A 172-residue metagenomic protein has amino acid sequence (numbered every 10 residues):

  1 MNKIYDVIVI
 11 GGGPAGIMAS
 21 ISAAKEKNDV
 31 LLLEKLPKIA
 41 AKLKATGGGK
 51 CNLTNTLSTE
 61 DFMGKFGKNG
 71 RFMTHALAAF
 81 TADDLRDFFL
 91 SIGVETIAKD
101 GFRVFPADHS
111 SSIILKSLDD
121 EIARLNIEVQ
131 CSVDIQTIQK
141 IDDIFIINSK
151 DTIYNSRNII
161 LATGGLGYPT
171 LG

Functional and structural regions predicted by a protein language model:
N2-A15: Beta1/beta-strand and adjacent pyrophosphate-binding region of the FAD-binding site in flavoprotein oxidoreductases
I8, A24-G48: Glycine-rich FAD pyrophosphate-binding loop
G12, K35, G164: Cofactor-binding loop segments of dinucleotide-utilizing enzymes, especially the Rossmann-like FAD- and NAD(P)+-binding
A15, A19-A24: Small-residue (primarily alanine) positions within well-ordered alpha-helices, especially packing/interaction faces
K50-A98: Glycine-rich active-site loop/strand segments that organize a redox cofactor
F80-L90, D100-L125: An accessory alpha-helical subdomain
I97-G101, I160-T163: Short beta-strands and strand-loop turn motifs
S112-I113, S117-G172: Predominantly flavin-linked oxidoreductase catalytic cores and closely associated redox partners
